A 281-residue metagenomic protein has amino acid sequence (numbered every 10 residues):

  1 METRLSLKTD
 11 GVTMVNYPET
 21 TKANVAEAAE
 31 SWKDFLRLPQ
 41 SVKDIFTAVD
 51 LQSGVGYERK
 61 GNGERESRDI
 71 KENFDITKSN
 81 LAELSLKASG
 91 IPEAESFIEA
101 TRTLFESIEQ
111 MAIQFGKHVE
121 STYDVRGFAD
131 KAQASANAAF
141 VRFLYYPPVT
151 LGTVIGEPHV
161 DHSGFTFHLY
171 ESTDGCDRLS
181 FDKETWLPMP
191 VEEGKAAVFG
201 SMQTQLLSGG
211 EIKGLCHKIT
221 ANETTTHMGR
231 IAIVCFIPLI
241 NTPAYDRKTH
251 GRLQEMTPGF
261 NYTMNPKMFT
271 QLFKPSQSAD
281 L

Functional and structural regions predicted by a protein language model:
M1-E83, A279-L281: N-terminal auxiliary "cap/dimerization" subdomain that precedes the catalytic jelly-roll/cupin core of mononuclear
R4, A29, K33-L36, F105 (+1 more regions): Non-transmembrane alpha-helical segments in soluble domains of secreted/periplasmic/extracellular proteins
D10-T13, V25-E27, P92-R102, G210: Anionic coordination/interaction segments
V15, Y170-L281: Catalytic core of Fe(II)/2-oxoglutarate
E19, N62-M111, F115: Non-heme Fe(II)/2-oxoglutarate
T20, L81, P148, T204 (+1 more regions): Conserved beta-strand elements of beta-rich interaction domains across eukaryotes, especially beta-propellers
A94-E99, T103, Y123-A129, L179 (+1 more regions): Inter-helical turn/loop segments and adjacent helix faces that build the functional surface of alpha-helical bundle
S107-D177: Conserved double-stranded beta-helix
